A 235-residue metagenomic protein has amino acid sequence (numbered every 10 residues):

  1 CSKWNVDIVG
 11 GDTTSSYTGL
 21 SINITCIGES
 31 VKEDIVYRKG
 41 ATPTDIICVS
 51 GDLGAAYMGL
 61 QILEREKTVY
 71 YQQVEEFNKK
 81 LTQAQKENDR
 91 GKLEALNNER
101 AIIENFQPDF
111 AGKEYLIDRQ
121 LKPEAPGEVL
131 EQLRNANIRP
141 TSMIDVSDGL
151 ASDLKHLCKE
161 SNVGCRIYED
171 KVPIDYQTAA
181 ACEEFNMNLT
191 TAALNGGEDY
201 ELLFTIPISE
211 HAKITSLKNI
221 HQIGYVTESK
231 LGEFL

Functional and structural regions predicted by a protein language model:
C1-T68, Y225: Glycine-rich anion-binding loops of enzyme active sites
C1-V9, S15-I22, I27, L81-A84 (+3 more regions): Glycine-/charge-enriched secondary-structure boundary and capping motifs
E29-S30, F110-L116, N137, F185: Glycine/charged-rich beta-loop-alpha catalytic/anionic-binding loops adjacent to active sites
V31, L116-Q120, T141, T190-T191: A general structural-boundary detector
K32-Y37, Y71-Q73, G164-I167, N188: Phosphate-handling active-site elements
I35, G59, V129, D153 (+1 more regions): Hydrophobic side chains in well-ordered alpha-helices
Y37, Q132, A193: Short, flexible, glycine/charge-rich loop motifs used to bind or transfer phosphoryl groups or to couple energy/partner
K39-E131: Short, acidic (Asp/Glu-rich) active-site segment that either coordinates a divalent metal cofactor
